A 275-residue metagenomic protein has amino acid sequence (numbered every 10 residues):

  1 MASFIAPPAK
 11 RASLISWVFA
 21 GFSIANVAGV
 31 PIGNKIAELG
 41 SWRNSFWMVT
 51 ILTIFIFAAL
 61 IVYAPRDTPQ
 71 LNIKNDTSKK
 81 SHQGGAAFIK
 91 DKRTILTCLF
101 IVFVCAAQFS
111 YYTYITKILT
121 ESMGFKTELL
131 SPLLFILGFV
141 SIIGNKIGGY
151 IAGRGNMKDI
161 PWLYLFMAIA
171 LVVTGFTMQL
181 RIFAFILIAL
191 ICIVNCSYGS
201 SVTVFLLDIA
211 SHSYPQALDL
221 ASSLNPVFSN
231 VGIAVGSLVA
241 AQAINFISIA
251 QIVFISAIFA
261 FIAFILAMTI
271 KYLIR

Functional and structural regions predicted by a protein language model:
M1-A6, S197-S213: Intracellular juxtamembrane helix-capping segments at the cytosolic ends of symmetry-related transmembrane helices
M1-G21: Cytoplasmic helix-loop-helix junction between adjacent transmembrane helices in 12-TM secondary transporters
T50-L71, A267: C-terminal membrane-cytosol helix-exit motif in multi-pass small-molecule transporters
Y63-C98: Juxtamembrane intracellular "pre-TM" segments in multi-pass secondary transporters
R93-L134: Extracytoplasmic gate region of multi-pass secondary transporters
N145-N156, I244: Helix-to-loop junctions at the C-terminal end of transmembrane segments in multipass secondary transporters
K158-V202: C-terminal transmembrane helical hairpin of 12-TM major facilitator-type secondary transporters
I209-I247: A late C-terminal transmembrane helix in Major Facilitator Superfamily
